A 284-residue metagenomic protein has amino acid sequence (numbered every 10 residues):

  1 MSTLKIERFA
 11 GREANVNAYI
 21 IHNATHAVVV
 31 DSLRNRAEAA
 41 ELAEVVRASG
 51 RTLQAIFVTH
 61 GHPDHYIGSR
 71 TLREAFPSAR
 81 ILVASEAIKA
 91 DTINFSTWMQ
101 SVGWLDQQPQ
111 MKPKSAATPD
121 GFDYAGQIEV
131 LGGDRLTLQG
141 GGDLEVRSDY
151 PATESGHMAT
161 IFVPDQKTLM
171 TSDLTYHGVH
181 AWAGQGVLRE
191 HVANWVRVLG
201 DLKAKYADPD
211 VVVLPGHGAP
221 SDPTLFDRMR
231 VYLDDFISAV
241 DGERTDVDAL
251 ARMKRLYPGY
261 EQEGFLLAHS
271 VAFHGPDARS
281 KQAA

Functional and structural regions predicted by a protein language model:
S2-A48, T160-D173: Conserved beta-strand hairpin/beta-sheet module of binuclear metal-dependent hydrolase folds, prominently
F9, I21, G133-Q139: Short acidic-hydrophobic surface loop/beta-edge motif
T25-H26, R51-L53, P77-R80, G142 (+2 more regions): Loop/turn elements at helix/coil->beta-strand transitions in domains of secreted/extracellular proteins
V28-D31, A55-T59, E145-V146: Short catalytic-loop micro-motif centered on adjacent basic/acidic residues
R34, D143, S148-R228, D235: Metallo-beta-lactamase
E38-A39, D64-I67, D91-T92, V179-H180 (+1 more regions): Extracytoplasmic/secreted cell-surface and envelope-processing proteins
A48-T137: Active-site HxH/HxHxD metal-binding segment of metal-dependent hydrolases
T153, A204-V212, A219-A284: Accessory terminal helices/loops
